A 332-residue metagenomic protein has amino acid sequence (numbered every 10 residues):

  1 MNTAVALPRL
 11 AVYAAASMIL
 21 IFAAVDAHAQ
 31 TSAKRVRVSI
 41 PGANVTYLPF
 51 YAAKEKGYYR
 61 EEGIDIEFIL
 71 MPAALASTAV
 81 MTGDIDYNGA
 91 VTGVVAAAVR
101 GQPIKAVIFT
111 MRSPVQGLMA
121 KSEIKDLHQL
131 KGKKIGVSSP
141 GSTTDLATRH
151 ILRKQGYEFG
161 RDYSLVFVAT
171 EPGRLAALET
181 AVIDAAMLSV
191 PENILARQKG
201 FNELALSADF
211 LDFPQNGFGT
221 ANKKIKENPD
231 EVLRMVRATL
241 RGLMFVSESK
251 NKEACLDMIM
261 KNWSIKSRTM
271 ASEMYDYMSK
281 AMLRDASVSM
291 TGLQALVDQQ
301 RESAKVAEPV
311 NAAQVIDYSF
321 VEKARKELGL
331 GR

Functional and structural regions predicted by a protein language model:
M1-A14: Bacterial N-terminal signal peptides that target proteins for export
M1-N2, F22-Q30, R332: Basic/polar N-terminal segments that are highly enriched at the extreme N-terminus, encompassing both cleavable
A11-A23: Bacterial N-terminal signal peptides
A29-V168, R174-T180, D184-V190, E203-D212: Short, glycine-/small- and polar/acidic-enriched structural segments that line small-molecule recognition paths
A52-A53, Q116-K125, Q215-D230, A281: A bilobed periplasmic-binding-protein/Venus flytrap-type ligand-binding module shared by bacterial periplasmic
G93, G173-W263: Pocket-lining segment of extracytoplasmic ligand-binding domains
K226-E308: Secondary-structure end/capping motifs
V297-R332: Conserved C-terminal helix/tail region of periplasmic/extracytoplasmic solute-binding proteins
